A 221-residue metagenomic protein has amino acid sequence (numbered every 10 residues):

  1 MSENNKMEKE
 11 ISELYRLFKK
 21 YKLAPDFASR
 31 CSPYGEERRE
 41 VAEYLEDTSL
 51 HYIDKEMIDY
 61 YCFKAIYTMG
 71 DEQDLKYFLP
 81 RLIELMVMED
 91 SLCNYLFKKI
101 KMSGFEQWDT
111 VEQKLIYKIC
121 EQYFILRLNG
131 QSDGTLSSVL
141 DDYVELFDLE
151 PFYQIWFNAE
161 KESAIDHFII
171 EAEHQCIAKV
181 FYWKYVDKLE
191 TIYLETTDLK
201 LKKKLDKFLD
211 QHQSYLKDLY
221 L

Functional and structural regions predicted by a protein language model:
M1-A28, I177-L221: Terminal, non-catalytic domain-edge segments
M1-G70, K76: Long, low-complexity, highly charged intrinsically disordered regions
S2, S12, S29-S32, S49 (+6 more regions): Generic serine detector
E8-K19, A42, D59, F63 (+8 more regions): Generic detector of well-ordered alpha-helical segments enriched in charged/polar residues, highlighting helical
R16, R30, R38-R39, R81 (+2 more regions): Arginine residue identity/basic-tract feature
H51-D54, L82, K217: A diffuse structural propensity rather than consistent per-protein peaks
C62, I66-K200: Eukaryote-skewed repeat-based solenoidal scaffolds used as protein-protein interaction platforms, primarily
